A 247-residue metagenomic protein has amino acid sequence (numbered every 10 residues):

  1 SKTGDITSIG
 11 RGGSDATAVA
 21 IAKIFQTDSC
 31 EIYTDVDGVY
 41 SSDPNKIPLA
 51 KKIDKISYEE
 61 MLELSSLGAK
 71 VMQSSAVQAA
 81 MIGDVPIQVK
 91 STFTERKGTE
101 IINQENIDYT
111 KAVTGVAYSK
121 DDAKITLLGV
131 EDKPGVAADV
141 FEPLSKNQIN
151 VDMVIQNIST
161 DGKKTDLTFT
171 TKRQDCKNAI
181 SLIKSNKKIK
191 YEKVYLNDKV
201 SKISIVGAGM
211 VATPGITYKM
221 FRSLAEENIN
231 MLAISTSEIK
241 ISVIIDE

Functional and structural regions predicted by a protein language model:
S1-E247: C-terminal catalytic "cap/lid" subdomain
